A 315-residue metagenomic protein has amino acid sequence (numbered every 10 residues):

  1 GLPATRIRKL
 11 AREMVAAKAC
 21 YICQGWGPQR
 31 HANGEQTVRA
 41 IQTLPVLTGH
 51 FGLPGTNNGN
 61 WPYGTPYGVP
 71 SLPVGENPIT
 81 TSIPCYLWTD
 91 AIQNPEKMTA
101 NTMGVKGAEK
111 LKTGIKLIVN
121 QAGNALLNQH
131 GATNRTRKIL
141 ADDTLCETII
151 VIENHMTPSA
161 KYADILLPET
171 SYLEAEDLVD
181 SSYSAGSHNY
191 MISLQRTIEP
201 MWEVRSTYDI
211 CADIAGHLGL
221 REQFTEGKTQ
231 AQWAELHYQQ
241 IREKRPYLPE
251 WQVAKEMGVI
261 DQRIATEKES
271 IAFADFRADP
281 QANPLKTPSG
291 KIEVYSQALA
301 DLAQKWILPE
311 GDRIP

Functional and structural regions predicted by a protein language model:
L2-T43, L47-L53, W61-G64, G68-Y247: Non-catalytic alpha/beta scaffold blocks inside enzyme catalytic domains
A234-P315: Long, low-complexity segments enriched in small/aliphatic residues
